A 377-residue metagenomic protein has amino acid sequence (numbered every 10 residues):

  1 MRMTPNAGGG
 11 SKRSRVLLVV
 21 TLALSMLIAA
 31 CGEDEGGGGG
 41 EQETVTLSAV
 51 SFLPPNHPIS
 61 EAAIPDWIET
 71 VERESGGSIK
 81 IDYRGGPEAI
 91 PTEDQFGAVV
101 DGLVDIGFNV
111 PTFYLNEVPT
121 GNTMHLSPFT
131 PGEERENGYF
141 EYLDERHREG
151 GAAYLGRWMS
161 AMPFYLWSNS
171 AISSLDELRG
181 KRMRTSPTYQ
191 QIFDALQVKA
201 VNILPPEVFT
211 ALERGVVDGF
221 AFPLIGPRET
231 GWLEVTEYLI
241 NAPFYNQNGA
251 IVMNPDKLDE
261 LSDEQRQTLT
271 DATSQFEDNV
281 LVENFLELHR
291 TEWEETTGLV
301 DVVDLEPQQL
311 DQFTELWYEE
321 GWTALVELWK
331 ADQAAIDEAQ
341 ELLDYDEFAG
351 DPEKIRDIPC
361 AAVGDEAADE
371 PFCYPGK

Functional and structural regions predicted by a protein language model:
R2-L18: Bacterial N-terminal signal peptides that target proteins for export
L27-A30: C-terminal motif of bacterial Sec signal peptides marking the signal peptidase cleavage site
G32-F129, R148, A152-K377: N-terminal secretory/targeting leader peptides
F129-E149: A gly/proline- and charged-residue-enriched helix-loop-helix capping module
